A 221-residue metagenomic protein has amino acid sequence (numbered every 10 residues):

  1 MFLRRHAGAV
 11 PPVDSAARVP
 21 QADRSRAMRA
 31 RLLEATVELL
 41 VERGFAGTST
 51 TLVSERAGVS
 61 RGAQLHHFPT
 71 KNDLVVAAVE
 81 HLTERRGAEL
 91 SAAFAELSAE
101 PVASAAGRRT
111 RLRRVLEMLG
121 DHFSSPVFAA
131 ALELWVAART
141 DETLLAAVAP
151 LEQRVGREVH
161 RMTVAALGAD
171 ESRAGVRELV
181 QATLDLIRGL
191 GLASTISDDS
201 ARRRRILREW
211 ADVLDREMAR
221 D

Functional and structural regions predicted by a protein language model:
M1-A27, I196, R220-D221: N-terminal intrinsically disordered/low-complexity leader segments
M28-R31, A35-A77: Helix-turn-helix
P69-D73, A77, R139, T143 (+2 more regions): Residues in soluble alpha-helical coiled-coils and helical-bundle/repeat scaffolds
A77, S91-F128, L179-T183: Hydrophobic alpha-helical connector segments
E80-R86: Short, basic, alpha-helical segments at the C-terminal edge of helix-turn-helix-like DNA-binding modules
G87-A88, D121-L132, E142-L167, R205-R208: Amphipathic alpha-helical packing segments from all-alpha helical-bundle domains
L144-A149, A165-D221: Hydrophobic/aromatic-rich alpha-helical bundle segments in the mid-to-C-terminal region
